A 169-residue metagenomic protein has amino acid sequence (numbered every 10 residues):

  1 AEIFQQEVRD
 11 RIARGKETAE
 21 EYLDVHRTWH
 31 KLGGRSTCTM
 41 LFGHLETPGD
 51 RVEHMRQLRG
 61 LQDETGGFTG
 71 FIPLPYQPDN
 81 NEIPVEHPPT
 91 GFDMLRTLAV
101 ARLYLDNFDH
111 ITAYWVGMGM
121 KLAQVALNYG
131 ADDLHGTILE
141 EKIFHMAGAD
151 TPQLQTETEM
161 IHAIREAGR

Functional and structural regions predicted by a protein language model:
A1-G33, L41-E64, E82-F92, G148-T151: Conserved non-cysteine loop/helix-boundary elements of the Radical SAM core domain that shape
K31, R59-R169: Auxiliary Fe-S-binding modules of radical SAM enzymes
C38: An acidic, glycine-/histidine-flanked metal-binding catalytic module
